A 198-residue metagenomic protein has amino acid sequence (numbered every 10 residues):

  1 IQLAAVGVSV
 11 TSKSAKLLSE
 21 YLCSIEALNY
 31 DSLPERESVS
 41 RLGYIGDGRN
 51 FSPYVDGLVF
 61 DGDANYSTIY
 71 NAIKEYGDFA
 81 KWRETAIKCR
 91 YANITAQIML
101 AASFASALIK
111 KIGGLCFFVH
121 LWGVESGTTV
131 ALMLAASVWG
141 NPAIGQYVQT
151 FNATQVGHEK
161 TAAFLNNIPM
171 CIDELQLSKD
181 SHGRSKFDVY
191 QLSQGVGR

Functional and structural regions predicted by a protein language model:
I1-R90, K160, L165: Conserved glycine-centered beta->alpha loop in an early N-terminal alpha/beta scaffold
D31-S32, I98-A101, V148-F151: A short linear-motif detector with a strong N-terminal bias
G43, N50, A96-Q97, F118-H120 (+1 more regions): Beta-sheet entry/capping signal
G57-I144: P-loop NTPase catalytic core of nucleic-acid-dependent motor ATPases
A131-R184: AAA+/P-loop NTPase substrate/partner-engagement loops
K186-R198: Conserved catalytic/switch belt of AAA+ P-loop NTPases
